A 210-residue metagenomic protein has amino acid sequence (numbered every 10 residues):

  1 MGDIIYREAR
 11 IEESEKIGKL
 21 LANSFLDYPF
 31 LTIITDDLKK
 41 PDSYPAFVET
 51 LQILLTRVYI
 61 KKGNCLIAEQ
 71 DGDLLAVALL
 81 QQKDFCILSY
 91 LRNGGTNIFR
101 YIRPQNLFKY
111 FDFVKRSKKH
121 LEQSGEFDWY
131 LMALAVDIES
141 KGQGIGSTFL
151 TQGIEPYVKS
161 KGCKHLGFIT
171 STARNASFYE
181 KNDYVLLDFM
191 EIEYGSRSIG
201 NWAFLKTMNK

Functional and structural regions predicted by a protein language model:
I5-A22, D27-L31: A short beta-loop-alpha structural element at the N-terminal edge of CoA-dependent acyl/N-acetyltransferase catalytic
K39-N64: Active-site rim helix/loop that mediates acceptor-substrate recognition in acyltransferases
K61-A78: Conserved beta-hairpin
V77-A135, E193-S196: Conserved acyl-donor/pantetheine-binding loop and adjacent beta-alpha core of acyl/acetyltransferases and related
F127-W129, Y157-S171: Conserved GNAT acetyl-CoA-binding A-motif
V136, G142-P156: Conserved acetyl-CoA-binding loop-helix of GNAT-fold acetyltransferases
S160-C163, T172-F189: Conserved active-site alpha-helix within GNAT-family acetyltransferase domains
K164, F168-A173, I192-K210: C-terminal "cap" of GNAT-fold acetyltransferases
